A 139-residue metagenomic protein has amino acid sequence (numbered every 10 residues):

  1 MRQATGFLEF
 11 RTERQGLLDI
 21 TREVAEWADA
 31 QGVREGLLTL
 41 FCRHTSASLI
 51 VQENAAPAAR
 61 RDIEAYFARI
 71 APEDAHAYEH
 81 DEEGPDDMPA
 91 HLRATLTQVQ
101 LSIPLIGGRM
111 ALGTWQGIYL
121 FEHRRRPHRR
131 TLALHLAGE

Functional and structural regions predicted by a protein language model:
M1-E139: Active-site histidine-anchored catalytic micro-motif
